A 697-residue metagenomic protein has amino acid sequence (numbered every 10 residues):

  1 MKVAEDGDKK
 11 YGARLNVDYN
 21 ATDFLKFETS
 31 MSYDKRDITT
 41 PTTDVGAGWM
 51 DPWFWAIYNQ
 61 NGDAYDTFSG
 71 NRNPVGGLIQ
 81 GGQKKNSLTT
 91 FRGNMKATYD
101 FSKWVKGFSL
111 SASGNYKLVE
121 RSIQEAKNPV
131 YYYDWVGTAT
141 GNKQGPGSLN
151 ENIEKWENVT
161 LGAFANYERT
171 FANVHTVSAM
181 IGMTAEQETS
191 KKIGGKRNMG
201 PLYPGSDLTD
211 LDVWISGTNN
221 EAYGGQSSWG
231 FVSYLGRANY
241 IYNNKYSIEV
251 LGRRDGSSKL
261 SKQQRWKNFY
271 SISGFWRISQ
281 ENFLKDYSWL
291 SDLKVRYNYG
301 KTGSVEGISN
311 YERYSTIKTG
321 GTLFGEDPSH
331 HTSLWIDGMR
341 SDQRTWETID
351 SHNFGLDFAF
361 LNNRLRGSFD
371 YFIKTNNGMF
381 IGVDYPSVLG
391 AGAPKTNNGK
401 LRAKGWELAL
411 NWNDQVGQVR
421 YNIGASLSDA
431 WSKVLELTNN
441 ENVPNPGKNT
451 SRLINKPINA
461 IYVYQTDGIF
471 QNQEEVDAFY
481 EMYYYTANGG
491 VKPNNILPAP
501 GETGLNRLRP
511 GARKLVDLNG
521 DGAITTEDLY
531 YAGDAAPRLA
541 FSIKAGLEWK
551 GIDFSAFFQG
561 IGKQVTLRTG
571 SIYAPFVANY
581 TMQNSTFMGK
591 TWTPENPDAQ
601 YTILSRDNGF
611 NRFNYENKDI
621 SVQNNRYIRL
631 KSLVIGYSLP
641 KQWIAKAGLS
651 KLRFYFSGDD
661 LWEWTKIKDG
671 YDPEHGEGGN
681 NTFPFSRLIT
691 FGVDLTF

Functional and structural regions predicted by a protein language model:
M1, D6, Y11-G12, V75-E125 (+11 more regions): Outer-membrane beta-barrel transmembrane strands
M1-D6, K10-T90, D134, N152-W156 (+6 more regions): Flexible loop and strand-edge segments within Gram-negative outer membrane beta-barrel domains
M1-S30, I38-P41, P74-T89, P146-N158 (+10 more regions): Outer-membrane beta-barrel proteins
K2-K10, S32-D34, T39-V45, T89-T90 (+6 more regions): Small-side-chain secondary-structure face that scaffolds active or pore-lining regions
A47-N73, K127-G147, K191-E221, E312-M339 (+5 more regions): Surface-exposed loop/turn segments flanking beta-strands in extracellular/periplasmic regions
D63, R72, L508-P510, I561-R653 (+1 more regions): Extracytoplasmic gating/loop element in the C-terminal half of outer-membrane beta-barrel translocons and assembly
N73-G82, W214-L235, T322-R366, P394-V416 (+3 more regions): Outer-membrane beta-barrel signature, preferentially recognizing the C-terminal barrel domain of Gram-negative
G194, T396, Q415-G533: Conserved small-residue
